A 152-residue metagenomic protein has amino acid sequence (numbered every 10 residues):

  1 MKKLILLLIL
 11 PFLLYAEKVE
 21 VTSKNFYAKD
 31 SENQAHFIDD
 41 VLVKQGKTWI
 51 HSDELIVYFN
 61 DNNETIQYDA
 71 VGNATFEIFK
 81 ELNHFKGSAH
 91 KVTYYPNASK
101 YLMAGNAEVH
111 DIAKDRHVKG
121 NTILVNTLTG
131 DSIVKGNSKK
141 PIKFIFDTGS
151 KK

Functional and structural regions predicted by a protein language model:
M1-K152: Mature-chain termini and adjacent capping regions
